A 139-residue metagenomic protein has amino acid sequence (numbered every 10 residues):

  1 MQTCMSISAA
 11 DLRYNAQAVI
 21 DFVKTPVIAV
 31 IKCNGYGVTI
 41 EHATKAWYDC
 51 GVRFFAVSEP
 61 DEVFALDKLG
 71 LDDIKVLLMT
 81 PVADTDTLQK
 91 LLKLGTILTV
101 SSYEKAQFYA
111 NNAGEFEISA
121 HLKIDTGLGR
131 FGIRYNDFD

Functional and structural regions predicted by a protein language model:
T3-I7, D11, T25-D139: Active-site-proximal beta-alpha core segment in soluble small-molecule metabolic enzymes
A16-K24: Glycine-rich phosphate/diphosphate-binding loops that line cofactor/substrate pockets in enzymes
